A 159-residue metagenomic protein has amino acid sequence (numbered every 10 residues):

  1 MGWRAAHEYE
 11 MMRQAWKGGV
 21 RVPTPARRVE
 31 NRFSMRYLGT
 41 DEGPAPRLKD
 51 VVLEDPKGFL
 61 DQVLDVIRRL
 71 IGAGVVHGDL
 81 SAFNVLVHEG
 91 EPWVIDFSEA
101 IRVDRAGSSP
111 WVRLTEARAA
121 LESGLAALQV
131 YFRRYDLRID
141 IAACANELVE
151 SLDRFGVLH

Functional and structural regions predicted by a protein language model:
M1-P44, G72: Conserved ATP-binding subdomain of kinase catalytic cores across diverse folds
W3-H7, G58, A120: Soluble or luminal CAZymes and related metallo-dependent hydrolases
N31, M35-D55, E99-P110: A glycine-centered beta->alpha junction motif in the catalytic cores of kinase/phosphotransferase enzymes
N31-R32, N84, E91: Structural motif
D55-V66: Conserved alphaE helix
F59, I71-H77, H88-H159: C-lobe/activation-segment region of protein kinase-like
D79, F83-V85: Catalytic-loop signature of eukaryotic-like protein kinases
